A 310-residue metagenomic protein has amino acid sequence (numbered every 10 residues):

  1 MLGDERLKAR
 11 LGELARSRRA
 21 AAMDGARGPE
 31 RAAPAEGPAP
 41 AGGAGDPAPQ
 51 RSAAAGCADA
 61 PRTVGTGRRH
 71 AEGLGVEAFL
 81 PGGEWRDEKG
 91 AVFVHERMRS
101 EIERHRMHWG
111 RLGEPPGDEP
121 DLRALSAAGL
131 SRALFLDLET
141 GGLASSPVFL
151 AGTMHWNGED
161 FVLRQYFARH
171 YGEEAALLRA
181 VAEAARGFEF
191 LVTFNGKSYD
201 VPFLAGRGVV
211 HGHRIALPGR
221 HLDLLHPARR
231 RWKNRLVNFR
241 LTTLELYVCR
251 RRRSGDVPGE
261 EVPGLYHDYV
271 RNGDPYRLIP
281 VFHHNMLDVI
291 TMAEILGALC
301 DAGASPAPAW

Functional and structural regions predicted by a protein language model:
M1-G129: N-terminal accessory regions of nucleic-acid-interacting proteins
P120-G187: Conserved RNase H-like, two-metal-ion catalytic cores of nucleic-acid enzymes
A127-A128, H213-R214, R277-L278: Short hydrophobic "helix-edge" motifs at membrane interfaces and signal-peptide entry regions
D137-E139, D200, D223, D288: Acidic active-site catalytic centers that drive phospho-/nucleotidyl reactions and related ester hydrolyses
S145-P147, F203, R231, L296: Short, function-defining helix-loop hinge/capping sites that tune catalysis or transport
D160, N234, C300-A304: Short helix-capping/linker segments at secondary-structure and domain boundaries
F161-V248: Conserved DEDDh/DEDDy metal-dependent 3′-5′ exonuclease domain
L241-W310: Acidic, Mg2+-coordinating catalytic module of metal-dependent nucleases/exonucleases that use a two-metal-ion mechanism
